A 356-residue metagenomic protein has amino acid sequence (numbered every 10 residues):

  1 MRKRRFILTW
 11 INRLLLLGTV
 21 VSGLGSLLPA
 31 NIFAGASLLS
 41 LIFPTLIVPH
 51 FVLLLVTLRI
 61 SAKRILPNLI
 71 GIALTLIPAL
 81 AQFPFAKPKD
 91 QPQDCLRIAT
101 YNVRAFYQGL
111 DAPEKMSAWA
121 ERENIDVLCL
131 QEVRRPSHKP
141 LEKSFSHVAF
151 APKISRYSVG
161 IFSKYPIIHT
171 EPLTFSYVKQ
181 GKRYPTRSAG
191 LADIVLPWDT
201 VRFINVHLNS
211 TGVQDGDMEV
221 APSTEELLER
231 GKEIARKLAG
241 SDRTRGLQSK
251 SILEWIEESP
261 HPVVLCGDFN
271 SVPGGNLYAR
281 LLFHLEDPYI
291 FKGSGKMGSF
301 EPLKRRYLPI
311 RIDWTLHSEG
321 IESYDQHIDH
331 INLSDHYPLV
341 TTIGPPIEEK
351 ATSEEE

Functional and structural regions predicted by a protein language model:
M1-K3: Short, Lys/Arg-rich, polar N-terminal cytosolic tail immediately upstream of the first transmembrane signal-anchor
R5-I7, S223, G246-L247: Short, composition-biased local secondary-structure segments
F6-I60, R64-A73, E254-V264, F269-E356: Metal-dependent phosphoester-hydrolase catalytic domains
L39, L96-V103, M116-H138, S163 (+7 more regions): Active-site beta-strand/loop signature of hydrolases that rely on acidic residues for catalysis
T45, N68, A73-Q93, A105 (+4 more regions): Structured beta-strand-rich core segments of catalytic domains in phosphoester-bond hydrolases
G109-P113, S155, P185, D242-S249 (+2 more regions): Solvent-exposed, acidic/flexible segments
I154-R156, E219, S223, V263-G267 (+1 more regions): A short, hydrophobic/aromatic-rich structural module that often spans a beta strand with its adjoining loop
D217-L238: A solvent-exposed, charged loop/short amphipathic helix patch at secondary-structure junctions
